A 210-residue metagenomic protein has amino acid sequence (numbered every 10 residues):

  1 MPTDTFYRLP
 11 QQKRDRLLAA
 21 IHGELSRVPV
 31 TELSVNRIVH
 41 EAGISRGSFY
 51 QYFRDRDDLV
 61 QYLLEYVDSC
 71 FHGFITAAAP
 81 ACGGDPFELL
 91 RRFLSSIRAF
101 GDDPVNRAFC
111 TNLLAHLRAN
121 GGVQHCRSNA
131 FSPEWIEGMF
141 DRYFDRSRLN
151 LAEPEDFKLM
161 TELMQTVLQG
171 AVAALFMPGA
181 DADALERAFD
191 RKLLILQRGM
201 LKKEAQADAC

Functional and structural regions predicted by a protein language model:
M1-V28, R37: Basic, helix-initiating cap at the start of DNA-binding domains
K13, R56, L63-F71, F93 (+4 more regions): Hydrophobic/aromatic residues within well-ordered alpha-helical segments
R16, F53, V60-C70, F74 (+2 more regions): Alpha-helical DNA-contacting segments of helix-turn-helix folds
R16, R27-D58, Y62: Helix-turn-helix
Y62, T76-V105: Hydrophobic alpha-helical connector segments
A78, C82, A108-L117, A171-G179: Secondary-structure edge/capping motif, primarily at the C-terminal ends of alpha-helices and the immediately following
T111, R118-G170: Amphipathic alpha-helical packing segments from all-alpha helical-bundle domains
G170-C210: C-terminal peripheral helix-coil segments that are non-catalytic and often amphipathic
